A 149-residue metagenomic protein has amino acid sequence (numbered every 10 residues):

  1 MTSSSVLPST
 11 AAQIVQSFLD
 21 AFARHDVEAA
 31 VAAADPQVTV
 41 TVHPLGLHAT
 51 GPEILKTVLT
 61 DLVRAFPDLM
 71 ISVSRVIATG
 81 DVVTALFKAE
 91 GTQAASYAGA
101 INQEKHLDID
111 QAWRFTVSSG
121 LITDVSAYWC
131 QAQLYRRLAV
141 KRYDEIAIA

Functional and structural regions predicted by a protein language model:
M1-A149: C-terminal and inter-domain tail/linker signature
